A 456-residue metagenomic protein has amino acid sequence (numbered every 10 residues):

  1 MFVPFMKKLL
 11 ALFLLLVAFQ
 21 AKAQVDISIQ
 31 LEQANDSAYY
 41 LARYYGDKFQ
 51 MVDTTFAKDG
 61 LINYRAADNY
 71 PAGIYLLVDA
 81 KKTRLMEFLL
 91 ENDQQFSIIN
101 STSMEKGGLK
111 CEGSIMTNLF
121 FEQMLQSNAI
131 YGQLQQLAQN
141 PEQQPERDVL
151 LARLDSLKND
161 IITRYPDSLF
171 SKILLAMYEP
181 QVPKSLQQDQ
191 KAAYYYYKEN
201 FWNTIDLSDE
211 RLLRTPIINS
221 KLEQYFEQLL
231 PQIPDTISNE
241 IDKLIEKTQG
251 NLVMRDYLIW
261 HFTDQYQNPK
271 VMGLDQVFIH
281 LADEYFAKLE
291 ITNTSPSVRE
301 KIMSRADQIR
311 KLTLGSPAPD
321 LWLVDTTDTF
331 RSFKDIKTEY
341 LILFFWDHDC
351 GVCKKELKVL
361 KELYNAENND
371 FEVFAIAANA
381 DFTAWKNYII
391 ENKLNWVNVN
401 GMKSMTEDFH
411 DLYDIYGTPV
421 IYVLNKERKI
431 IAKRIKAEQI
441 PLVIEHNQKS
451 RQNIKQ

Functional and structural regions predicted by a protein language model:
M1-Q30, S450-R451, Q456: Bacterial Sec-dependent N-terminal signal peptides
Q24-T204, S208: A non-transmembrane, solvent-exposed segment enriched in polar/low-complexity residues
V149-R153, Q232-N239, L274-V277: Helix-turn-helix repeat elements of alpha-solenoid scaffolds
Y194-Q249, V253-M254, I259: Structured, charged N-terminal subsegments at the starts of enzyme catalytic cores and at intra-chain domain/subunit
N268-V324, K334-D335, N365, T383 (+2 more regions): N-proximal helix/coil linker or "cap" segments that precede and/or mark the start of modular domains
R331-L360, E372-F374: Short active-site neighborhood of thiol/selenol oxidoreductases, capturing the structured segment around
K354-N392, M405-F409: Structural microenvironment flanking redox-active thiols in thiol-disulfide oxidoreductases
L394, S404-H446: Thiol/disulfide oxidoreductase modules built on the thioredoxin-like
